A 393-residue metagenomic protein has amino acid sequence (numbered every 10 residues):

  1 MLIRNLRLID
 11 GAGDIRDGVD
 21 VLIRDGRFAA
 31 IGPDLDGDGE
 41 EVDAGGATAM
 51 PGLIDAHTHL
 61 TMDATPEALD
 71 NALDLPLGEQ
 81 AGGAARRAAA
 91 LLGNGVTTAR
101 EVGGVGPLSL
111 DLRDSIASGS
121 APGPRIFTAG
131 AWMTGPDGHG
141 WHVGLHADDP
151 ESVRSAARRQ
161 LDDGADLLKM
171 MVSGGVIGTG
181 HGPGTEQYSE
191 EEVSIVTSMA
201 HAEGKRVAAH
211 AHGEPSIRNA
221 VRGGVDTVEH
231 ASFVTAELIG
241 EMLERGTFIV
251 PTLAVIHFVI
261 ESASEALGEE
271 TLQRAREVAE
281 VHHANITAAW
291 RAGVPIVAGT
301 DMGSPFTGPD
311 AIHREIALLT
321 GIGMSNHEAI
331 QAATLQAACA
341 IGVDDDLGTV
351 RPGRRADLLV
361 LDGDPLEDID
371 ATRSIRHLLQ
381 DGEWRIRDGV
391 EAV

Functional and structural regions predicted by a protein language model:
M1-L2, L8-M50: Histidine-rich, glycine-flanked metal-binding segment
L6, A333-L335, C339, P352-V393: C-terminal cap of metal-dependent C-N hydrolases
A47-S118, E191, P215, G223: Metal-associated gating/positioning segment near the N- to mid-region
H59-Q80, A89-L92, P122, G130 (+3 more regions): Active-site gating loops and adjacent loop-to-helix segments of metal-dependent hydrolytic enzymes
T61-A64, V102-L108, T134-P136, G174-G178 (+4 more regions): Active-site environment of divalent metal-dependent phosphoester hydrolases
G83-S109, G123-T134, A165-G178, R206 (+2 more regions): Divalent metal-dependent hydrolysis catalytic cores, especially in the metallo-beta-lactamase
D111, E151-I249, E265-A266, Q273-I296 (+1 more regions): Histidine/acidic residue-rich metal-binding segments in metalloenzymes
A202, R206, L267-E270, A279-L361: His/Asp/Glu-enriched, well-ordered alpha-helical/loop segment that forms or immediately abuts the divalent-metal
